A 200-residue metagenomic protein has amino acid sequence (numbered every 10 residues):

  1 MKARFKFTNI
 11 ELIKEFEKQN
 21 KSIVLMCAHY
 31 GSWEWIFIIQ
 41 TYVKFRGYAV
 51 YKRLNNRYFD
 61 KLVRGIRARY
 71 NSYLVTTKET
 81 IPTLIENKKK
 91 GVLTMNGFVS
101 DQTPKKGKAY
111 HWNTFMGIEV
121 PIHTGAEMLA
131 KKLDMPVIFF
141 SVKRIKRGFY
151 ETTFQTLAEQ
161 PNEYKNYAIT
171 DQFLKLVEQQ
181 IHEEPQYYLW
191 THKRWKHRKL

Functional and structural regions predicted by a protein language model:
M1-I23: A short, well-structured juxtamembrane/interface segment
K2, C27-H29, G47-V50, K90-L93 (+1 more regions): Short acidic/polar alpha-helix capping motifs at helix-coil junctions
F7-N9, W33-F37, N55-R57, G97-S100 (+1 more regions): Short hydrophobic/aromatic-rich motifs at helix boundaries and adjacent loops
E15-Q19, Y42, K78-L200: Non-catalytic C-terminal accessory region of glycerolipid acyltransferases and related lyso-lipid remodeling enzymes
Q19-E79, K105-T114, I118: Catalytic core of membrane glycerolipid acyltransferases/transacylases, capturing the structured, soluble-facing
